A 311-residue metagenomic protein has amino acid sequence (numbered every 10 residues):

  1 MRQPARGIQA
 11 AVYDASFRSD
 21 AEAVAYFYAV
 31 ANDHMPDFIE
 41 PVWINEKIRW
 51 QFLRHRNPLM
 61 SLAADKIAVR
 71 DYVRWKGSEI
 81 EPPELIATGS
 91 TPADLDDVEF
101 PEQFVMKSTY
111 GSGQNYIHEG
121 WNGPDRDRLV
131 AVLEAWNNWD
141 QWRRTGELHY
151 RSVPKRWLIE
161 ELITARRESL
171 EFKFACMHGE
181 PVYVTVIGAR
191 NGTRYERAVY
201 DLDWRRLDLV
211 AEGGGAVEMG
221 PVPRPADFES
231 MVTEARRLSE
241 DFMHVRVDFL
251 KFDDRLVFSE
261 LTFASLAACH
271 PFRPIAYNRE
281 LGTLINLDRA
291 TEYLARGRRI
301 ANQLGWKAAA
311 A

Functional and structural regions predicted by a protein language model:
M1-A11, M60-G89, H149-L170: An N-terminal domain-start capping segment
M1-H55, A295-A311: Membrane-proximal basic amphipathic "stem/tether" segments
A11-D14, F100, D125-G214, L256: Phosphate-binding site of ATP-dependent enzymes
E40-N122, E134-G146: A conserved helix-loop-beta module that forms one wall/lid of the active-site cleft in ATP-utilizing catalytic domains
R70, A93-D96, S112-I117, R126-D127 (+5 more regions): Short catalytic/ligand-binding loop motif for oxyanion handling, primarily in non-cytosolic enzymes, centered on
G89, Y110, E161-I163, C176-H178 (+1 more regions): Short, flexible loop/turn elements at secondary-structure junctions
S152-R156, A198-F258: A long amphipathic alpha-helix within ATP-dependent nucleotide-binding catalytic cores
T233, K251-A311: C-terminal active-site "lid" helix and adjoining low-complexity regulatory extension at the edge of ATP-using catalytic
